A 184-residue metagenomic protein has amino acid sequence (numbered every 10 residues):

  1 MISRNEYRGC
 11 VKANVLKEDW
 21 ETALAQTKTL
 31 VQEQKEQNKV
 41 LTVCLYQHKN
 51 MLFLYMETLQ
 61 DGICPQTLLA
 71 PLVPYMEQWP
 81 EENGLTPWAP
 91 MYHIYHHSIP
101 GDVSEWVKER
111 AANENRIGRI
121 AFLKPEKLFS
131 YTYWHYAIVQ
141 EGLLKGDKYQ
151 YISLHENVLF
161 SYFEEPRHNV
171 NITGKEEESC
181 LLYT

Functional and structural regions predicted by a protein language model:
M1-W20, A111-P125: Short glycine-/aliphatic-rich beta-strand segments at the starts of folded cytosolic domains
V11-V15, L54-Q60, A121-P125, Y162-R167: Short beta-strand-to-loop capping motifs
V15-K39, K127-K148: Short amphipathic alpha-helical segments
T29-E57, E141-N169: Short, glycine- and small/hydrophobic-rich beta-strand elements in well-ordered beta-sheets
I63-M76, T173-C180: Short amphipathic alpha-helices in soluble, non-transmembrane regions that often serve as interface/regulatory elements
G84-F122: Surface-exposed beta-loop interaction hotspot
A111-E165: Conserved small-residue-rich
Y183-T184: Conserved small/polar residues in nucleotide/adenosyl-binding loops
